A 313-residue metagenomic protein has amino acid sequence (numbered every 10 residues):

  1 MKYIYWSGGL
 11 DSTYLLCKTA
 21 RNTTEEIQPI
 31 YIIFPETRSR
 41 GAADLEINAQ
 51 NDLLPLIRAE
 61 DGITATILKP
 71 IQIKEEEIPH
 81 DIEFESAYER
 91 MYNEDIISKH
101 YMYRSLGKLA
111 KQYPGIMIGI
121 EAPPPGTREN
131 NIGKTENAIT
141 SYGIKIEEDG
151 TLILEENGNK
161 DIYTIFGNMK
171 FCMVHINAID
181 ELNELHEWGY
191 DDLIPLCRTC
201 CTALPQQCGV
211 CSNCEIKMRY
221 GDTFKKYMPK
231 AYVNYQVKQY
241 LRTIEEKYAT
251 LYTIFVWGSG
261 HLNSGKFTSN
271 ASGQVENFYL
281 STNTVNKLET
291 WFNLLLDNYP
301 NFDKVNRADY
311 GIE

Functional and structural regions predicted by a protein language model:
M1-E313: Nucleotide-activated chemistry modules centered on ATP-dependent adenylation/adenylyltransferase
